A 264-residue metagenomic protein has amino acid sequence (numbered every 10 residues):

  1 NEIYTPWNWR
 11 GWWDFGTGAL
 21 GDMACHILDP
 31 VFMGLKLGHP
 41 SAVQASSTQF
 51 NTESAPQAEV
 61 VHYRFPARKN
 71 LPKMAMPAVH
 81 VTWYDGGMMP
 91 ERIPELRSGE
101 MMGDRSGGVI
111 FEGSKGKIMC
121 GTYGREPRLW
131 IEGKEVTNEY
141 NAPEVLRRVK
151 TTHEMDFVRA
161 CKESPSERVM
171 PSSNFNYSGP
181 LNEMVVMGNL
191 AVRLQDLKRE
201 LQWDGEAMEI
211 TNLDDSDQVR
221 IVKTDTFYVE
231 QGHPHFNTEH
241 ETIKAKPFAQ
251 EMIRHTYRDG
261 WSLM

Functional and structural regions predicted by a protein language model:
N1-T5: Flavin (FAD/FMN) cofactor-binding and adjacent substrate-gating region of FAD-dependent oxidoreductase domains
N8-T17, S46: Flexible glycine/proline-enriched surface loops and loop-helix/loop-strand junctions
D14-G21, V145: A short glycine-threonine-serine/GTX helix/turn-capping micro-motif
M23, L28, F32-M264: Glycine-enriched catalytic-core subsegment of oxygenase/oxidase enzymes
